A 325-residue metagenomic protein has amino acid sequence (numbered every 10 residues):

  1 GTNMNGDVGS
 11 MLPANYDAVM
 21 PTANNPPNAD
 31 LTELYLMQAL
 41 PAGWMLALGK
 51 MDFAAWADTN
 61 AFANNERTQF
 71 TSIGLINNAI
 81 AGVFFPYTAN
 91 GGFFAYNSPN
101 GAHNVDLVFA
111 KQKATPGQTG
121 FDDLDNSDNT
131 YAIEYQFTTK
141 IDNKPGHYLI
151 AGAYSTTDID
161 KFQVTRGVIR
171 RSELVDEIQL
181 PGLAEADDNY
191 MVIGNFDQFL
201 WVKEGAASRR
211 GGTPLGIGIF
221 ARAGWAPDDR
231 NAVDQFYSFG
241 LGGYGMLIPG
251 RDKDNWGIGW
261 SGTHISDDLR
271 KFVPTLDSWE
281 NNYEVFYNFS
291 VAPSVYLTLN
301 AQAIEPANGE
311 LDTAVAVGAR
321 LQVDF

Functional and structural regions predicted by a protein language model:
G1, L46-A47, H103-L107, G146-I150 (+6 more regions): Transmembrane beta-strands of outer-membrane beta-barrel proteins
G1-N3, M51-F53, A110-Q112, A153-T157 (+5 more regions): Outer-membrane beta-barrel pore domains and translocons
G1-Q112, N231-R270: Outer membrane beta-barrel
L34, G92-F94, I133-Y135, G194-F196 (+3 more regions): Membrane-embedded beta-strands of outer-membrane beta-barrel proteins, especially the hydrophobic/small aromatic
Q38, K50, Y96-S98, F137-T139 (+5 more regions): Residue-level signature of outer-membrane beta-barrel architecture
A42-G43, P99-N104, T138-L149, W201-I217 (+2 more regions): Short loop/turn motifs that connect adjacent beta-strands in outer-membrane beta-barrel proteins
Q112-N195, A206: Surface-exposed beta-loop-beta
T313-F325: Outer-membrane beta-barrel "beta-signal"
